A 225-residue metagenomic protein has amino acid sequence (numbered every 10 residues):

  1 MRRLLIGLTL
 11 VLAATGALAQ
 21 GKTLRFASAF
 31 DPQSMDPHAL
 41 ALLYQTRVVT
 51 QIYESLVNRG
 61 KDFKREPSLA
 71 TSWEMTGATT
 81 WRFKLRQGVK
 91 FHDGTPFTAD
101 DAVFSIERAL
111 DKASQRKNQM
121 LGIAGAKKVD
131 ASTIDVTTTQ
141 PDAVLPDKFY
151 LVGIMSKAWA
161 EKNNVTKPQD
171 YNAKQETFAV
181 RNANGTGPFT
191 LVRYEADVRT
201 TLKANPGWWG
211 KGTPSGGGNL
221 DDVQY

Functional and structural regions predicted by a protein language model:
M1-L4: Positively charged n-region of N-terminal signal peptides that target proteins for export
A14-G16: N-terminal signal peptide c-region/cleavage motif recognized by signal peptidases
K22-D31, T71, T80-F83, A102-I106 (+4 more regions): Short, well-ordered beta-strand elements
T23, P32, V49-Y53, E66 (+5 more regions): Extracytoplasmic/secreted envelope proteins and their assembly/folding machinery, especially bacterial periplasmic
A27-G77, E107, N184: N-terminal lobe/hinge region of extracytoplasmic solute-binding protein
K64, G153-G218: Gly/Pro-rich hinge or "lid" segments in bacterial periplasmic/extracellular proteins
T71-Q115, V129, D135-T139, L145: Aromatic- and charge-enriched surface segment that lines or borders ligand/interaction sites
E74, N118-P168, R193-E195: Surface-exposed binding/hinge segments that line and control ligand-binding clefts or catalytic entry sites
